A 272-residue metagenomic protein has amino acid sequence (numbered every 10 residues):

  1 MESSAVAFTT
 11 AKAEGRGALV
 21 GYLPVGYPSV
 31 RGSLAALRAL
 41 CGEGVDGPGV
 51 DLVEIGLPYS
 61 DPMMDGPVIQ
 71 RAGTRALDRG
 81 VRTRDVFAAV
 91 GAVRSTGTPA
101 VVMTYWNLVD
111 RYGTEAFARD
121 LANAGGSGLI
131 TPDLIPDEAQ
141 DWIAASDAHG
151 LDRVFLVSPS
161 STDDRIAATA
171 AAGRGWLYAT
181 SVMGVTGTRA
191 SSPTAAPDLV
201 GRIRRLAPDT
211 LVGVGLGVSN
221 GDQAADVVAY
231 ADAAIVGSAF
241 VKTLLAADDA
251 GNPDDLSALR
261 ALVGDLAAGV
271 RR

Functional and structural regions predicted by a protein language model:
M1-V20, V90-S95: N-terminal amphipathic alpha-helix/helix-capping segment at the start of soluble metabolic enzymes
E2, A36, L57-Y59, Q70-D133: Active-site beta->alpha loop and helix N-cap motifs at the rims of alpha/beta catalytic domains
L19-L23, V53-I55, A100-T104, L129-T131 (+4 more regions): Hydrophobic faces of well-ordered beta-strands that scaffold small-molecule active sites in alpha/beta enzyme cores
V30-G42, S161-A172, L206-A207, V214 (+1 more regions): Catalytic cores of alpha/beta
D51-D61, A124-I130, I135-E138, A179-T188 (+2 more regions): Glycine-rich phosphate-binding active-site loops on the catalytic face of alpha/beta enzymes
G66-V101, A144-S158, T194-V212, S257-R272: Alpha-helix-loop-beta-strand connector modules within alpha/beta enzyme cores
I69, D78, L156, I166-R205 (+1 more regions): Glycine/Thr-rich beta-alpha phosphate-binding loop at enzyme active sites
G201-L211, S219-R272: Alpha/beta catalytic cores of nucleotide-metabolism and tRNA/nucleoside-modifying enzymes
